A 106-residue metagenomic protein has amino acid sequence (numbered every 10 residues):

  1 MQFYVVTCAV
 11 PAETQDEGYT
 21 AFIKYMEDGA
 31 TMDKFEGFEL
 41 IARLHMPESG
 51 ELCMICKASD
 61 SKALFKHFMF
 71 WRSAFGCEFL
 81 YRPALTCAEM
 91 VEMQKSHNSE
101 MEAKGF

Functional and structural regions predicted by a protein language model:
M1-G50, S59-A63, A84-F106: Short S/T/G/P-rich N-terminal loop/turn motif that feeds into the first structured element of a domain
E17, F65, G76-E78: A short, polar/proline- and glycine-enriched secondary-structure boundary/capping micro-motif
E48-L52, F75-C77: A generic structural signal for short beta-strands and their flanking turns/coil linkers
M54-C56: Conserved RNP beta-strands of RNA recognition motif
F68: Short, flexible helix/strand-to-coil boundary loops that buttress conserved ligand/catalytic motifs in alpha/beta
F75-T86: Conserved short beta-strand edge segments in small beta-sheet-based binding/regulatory domains
